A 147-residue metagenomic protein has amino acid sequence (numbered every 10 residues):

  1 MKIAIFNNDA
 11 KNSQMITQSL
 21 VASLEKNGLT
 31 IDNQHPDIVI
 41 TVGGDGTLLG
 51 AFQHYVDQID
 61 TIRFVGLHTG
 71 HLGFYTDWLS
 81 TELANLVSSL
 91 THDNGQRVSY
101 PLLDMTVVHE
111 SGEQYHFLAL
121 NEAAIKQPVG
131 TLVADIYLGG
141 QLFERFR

Functional and structural regions predicted by a protein language model:
M1-V42, L49-D57, S80-R97, V107-F117: ATP/NTP phosphate-donor binding region
A10-K11, H71-G73: Short histidine/acidic/glycine/proline-rich micro-motifs that form metal- and phosphate-coordinating active-site loops
V42-D45, F64: Glycine-rich N-terminal segment of FAD-binding domains in flavoprotein oxidoreductases, spanning the beta-loop-helix
G44-T47, G70: Short glycine-rich anion-binding loops that position phosphate/pyrophosphate groups of nucleotides and phosphorylated
D57-Q58, K126: Alpha-helix C-cap/termination motif
I59-R63: A short helix->loop->beta-strand "cap" motif at the edges of active sites that frequently abuts
L72-R147: Catalytic core of DAGKc-family lipid kinases
